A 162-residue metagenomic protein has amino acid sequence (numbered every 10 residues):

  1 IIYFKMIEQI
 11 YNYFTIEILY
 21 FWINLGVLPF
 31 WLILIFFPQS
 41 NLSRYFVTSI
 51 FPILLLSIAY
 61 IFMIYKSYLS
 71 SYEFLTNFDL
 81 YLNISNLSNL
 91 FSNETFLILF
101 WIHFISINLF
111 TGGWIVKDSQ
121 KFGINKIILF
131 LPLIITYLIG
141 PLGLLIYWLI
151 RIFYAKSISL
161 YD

Functional and structural regions predicted by a protein language model:
I1-K5: Short, Lys/Arg-enriched N-terminal segments with co-localized hydrophobic residues within the first ~10-30 amino acids
I7-L28: Hydrophobic transmembrane alpha-helical segments in integral membrane proteins
Y11-I16, I84-L99: Short aromatic-rich membrane-water interface segments that cap or initiate transmembrane helices in multi-pass membrane
W22-L42: N-terminal signal-anchor/start-transfer transmembrane helix
F37-I50, Q120-I124: Membrane-interface helix-boundary motifs at transmembrane edges
S57-N77: Transmembrane alpha-helix/helix-exit interface in multi-pass inner-membrane proteins
Y72-L90: Membrane-interface interhelical connector segments
L129-F153: Hydrophobic, aromatic-rich membrane-embedded alpha-helical segments
